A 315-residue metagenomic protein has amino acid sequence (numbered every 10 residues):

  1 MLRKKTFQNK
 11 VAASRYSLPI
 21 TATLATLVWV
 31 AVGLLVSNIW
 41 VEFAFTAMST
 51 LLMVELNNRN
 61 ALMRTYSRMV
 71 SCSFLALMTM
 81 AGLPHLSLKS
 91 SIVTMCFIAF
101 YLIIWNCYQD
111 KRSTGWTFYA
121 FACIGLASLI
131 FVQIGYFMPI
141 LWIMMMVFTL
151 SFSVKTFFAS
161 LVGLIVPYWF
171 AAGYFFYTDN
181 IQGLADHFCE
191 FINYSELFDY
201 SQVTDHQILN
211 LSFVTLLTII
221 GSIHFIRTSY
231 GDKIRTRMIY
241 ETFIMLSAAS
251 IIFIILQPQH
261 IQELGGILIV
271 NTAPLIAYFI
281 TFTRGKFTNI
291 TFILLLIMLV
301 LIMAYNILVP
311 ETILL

Functional and structural regions predicted by a protein language model:
T23-V30, A185-I208, G221-F225: Juxtamembrane membrane-water interface segments that cap and precede transmembrane helices
L34-L35, C72-S91: Aromatic- and kink-enriched transmembrane "portal" helix at the membrane-lumen/periplasm boundary that abuts
S49-N57, C96-I104, T218, T272-R284: Transmembrane alpha-helical segments
R59-L77: Transmembrane-helix signature of polytopic, membrane-embedded enzymes that assemble or transfer cell-envelope glycans
G82, T117-V132: Membrane-interface alpha helices of multi-pass inner-membrane proteins
F100-G115: Membrane-interface transmembrane helices that cradle and orient dolichyl/undecaprenyl
F137-V162: Perimembrane helix-loop-helix junctions
I223-R284: Membrane-water interface signatures at transmembrane helix termini and the short loops that connect adjacent helices
